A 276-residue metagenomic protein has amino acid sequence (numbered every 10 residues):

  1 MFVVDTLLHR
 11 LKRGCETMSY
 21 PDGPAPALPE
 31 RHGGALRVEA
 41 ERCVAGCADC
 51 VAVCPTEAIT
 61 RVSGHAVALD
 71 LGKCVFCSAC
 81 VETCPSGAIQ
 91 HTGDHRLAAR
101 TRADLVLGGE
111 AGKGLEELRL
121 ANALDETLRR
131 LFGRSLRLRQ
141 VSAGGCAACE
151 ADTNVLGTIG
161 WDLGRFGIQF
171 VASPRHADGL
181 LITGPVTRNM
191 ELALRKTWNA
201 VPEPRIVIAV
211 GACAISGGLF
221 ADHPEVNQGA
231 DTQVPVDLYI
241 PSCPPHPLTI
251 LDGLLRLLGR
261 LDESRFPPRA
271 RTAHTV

Functional and structural regions predicted by a protein language model:
M1-V4, L8-E16, G23, V81-G167 (+3 more regions): Flanking helices and flexible, charged tails adjoining ferredoxin-like Fe-S electron-transfer domains in multi-subunit
M1-V53, E57: Ferredoxin-type iron-sulfur electron-transfer modules and their immediate structural context
H32-L36, H65, D178-G179, V236: Short amphipathic alpha-helical segments
V38, C47-L97: Iron-sulfur cluster-binding cysteine motifs and their immediate structural context in ferredoxin-like electron-transfer
A40-E41, L71, T92-D94, E116 (+5 more regions): Fold-independent oxyanion-binding glycine-rich loops and adjacent beta-strand/coil segments at enzyme active sites
L128, F132, W198-P202, L258-R265: Structural signal for hydrophobic packing residues in well-ordered secondary-structure cores of soluble enzyme domains
A147, A151-T153, T158-L251: Cofactor-cradling patches in redox/metallo enzymes
I240-R271: A charged, well-structured terminal subsegment
